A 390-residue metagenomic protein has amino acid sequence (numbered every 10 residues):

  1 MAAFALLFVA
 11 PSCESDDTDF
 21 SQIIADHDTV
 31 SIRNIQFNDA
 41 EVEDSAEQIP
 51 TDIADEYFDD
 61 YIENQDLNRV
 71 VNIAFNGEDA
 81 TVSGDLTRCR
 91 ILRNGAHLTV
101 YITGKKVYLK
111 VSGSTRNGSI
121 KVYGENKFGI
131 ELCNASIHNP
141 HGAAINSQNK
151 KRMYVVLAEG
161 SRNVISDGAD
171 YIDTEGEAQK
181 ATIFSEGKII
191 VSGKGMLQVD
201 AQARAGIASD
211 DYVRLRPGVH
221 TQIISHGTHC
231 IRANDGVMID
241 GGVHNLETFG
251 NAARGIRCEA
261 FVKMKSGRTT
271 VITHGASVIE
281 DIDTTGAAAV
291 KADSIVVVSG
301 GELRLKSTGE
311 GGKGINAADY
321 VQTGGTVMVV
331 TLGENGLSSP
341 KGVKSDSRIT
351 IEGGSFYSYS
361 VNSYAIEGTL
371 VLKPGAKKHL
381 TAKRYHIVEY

Functional and structural regions predicted by a protein language model:
M1-L6: Sec-dependent N-terminal signal peptides
V9-S12: C-terminal motif of bacterial Sec signal peptides marking the signal peptidase cleavage site
E14-Y390: A composition-driven surface/loop motif
